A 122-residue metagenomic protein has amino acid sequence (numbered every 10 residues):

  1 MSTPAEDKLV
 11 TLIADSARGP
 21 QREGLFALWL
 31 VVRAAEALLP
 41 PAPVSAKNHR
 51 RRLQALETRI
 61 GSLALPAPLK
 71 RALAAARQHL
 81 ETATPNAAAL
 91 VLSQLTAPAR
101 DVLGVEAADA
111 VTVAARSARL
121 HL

Functional and structural regions predicted by a protein language model:
M1-S2, E57: Charged/polar interaction segments and conserved charged motifs
S2-H49, T96, A114-H121: Short terminal alpha-helical segments
P20, R59-S62, A74, S93 (+1 more regions): General structural signal for secondary-structure boundaries
L25-L80: Amphipathic alpha-helical interaction modules
R77-L122: Amphipathic alpha-helical binding modules
